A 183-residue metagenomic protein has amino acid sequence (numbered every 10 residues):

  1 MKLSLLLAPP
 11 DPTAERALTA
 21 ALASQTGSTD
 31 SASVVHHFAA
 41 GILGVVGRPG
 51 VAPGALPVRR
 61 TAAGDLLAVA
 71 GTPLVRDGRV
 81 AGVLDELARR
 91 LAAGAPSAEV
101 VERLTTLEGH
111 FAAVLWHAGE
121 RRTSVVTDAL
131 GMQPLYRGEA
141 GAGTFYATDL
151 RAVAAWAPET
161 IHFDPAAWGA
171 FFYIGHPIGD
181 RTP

Functional and structural regions predicted by a protein language model:
M1-P183: Cysteine-centered catalytic environments shared across enzyme families
